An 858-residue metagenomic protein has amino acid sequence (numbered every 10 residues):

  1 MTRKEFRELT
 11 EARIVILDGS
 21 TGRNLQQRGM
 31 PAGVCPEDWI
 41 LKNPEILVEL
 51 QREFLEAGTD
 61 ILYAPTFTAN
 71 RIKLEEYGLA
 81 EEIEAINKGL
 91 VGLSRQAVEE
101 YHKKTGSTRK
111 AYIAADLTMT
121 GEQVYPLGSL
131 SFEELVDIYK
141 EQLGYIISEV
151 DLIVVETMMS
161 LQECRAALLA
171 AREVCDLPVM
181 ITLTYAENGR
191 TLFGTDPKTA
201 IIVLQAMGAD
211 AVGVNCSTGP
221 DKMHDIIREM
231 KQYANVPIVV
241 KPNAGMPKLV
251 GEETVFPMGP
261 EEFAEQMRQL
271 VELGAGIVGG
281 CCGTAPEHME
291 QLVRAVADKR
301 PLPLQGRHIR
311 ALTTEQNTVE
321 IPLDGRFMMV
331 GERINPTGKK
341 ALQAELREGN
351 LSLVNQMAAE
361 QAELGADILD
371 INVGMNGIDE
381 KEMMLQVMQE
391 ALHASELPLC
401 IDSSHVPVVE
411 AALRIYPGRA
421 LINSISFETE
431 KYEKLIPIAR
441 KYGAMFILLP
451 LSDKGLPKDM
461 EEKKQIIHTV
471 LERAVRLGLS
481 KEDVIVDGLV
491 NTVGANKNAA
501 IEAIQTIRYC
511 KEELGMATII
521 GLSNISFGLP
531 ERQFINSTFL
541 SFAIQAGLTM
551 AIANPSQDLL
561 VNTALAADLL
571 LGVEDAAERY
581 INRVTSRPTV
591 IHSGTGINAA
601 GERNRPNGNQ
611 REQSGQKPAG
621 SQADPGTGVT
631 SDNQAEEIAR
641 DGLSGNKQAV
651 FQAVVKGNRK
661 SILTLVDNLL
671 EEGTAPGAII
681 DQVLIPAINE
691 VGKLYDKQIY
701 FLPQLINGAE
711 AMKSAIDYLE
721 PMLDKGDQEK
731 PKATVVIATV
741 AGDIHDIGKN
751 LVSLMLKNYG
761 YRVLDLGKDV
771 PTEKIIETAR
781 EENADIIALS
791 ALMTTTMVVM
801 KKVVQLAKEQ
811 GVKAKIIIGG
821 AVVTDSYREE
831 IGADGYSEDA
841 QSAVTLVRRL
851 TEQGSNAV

Functional and structural regions predicted by a protein language model:
M1-D487, N491-V858: Domain-level signal for soluble alpha/beta catalytic cores
